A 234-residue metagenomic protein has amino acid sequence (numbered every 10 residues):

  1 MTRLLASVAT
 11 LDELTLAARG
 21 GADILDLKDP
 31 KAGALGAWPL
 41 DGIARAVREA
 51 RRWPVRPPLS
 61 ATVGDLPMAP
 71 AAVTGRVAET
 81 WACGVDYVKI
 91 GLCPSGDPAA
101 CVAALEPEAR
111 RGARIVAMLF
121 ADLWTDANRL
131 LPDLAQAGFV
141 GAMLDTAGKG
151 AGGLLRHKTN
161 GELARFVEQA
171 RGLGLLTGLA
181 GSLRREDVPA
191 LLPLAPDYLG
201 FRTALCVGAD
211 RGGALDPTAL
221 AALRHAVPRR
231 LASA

Functional and structural regions predicted by a protein language model:
T2-D23: N-terminal basic/disordered segments at the start of proteins
L16, E79, D133, A190-P193 (+1 more regions): Well-formed, non-transmembrane alpha-helical positions, independent of function
A17, A46, A142, L191: Conserved, mostly hydrophobic/aromatic
D23-G36, C83-D97, G141-A151, L194-L220: Glycine-rich phosphate-binding active-site loops on the catalytic face of alpha/beta enzymes
P30-V63: Glycine/small-residue-rich interface belts in oligomeric ring/scaffold proteins and their assembly partners
L40-A50, P98-E106, F201-A234: C-terminal helical cap(s) of enzyme catalytic domains, especially alpha/beta-barrels
W53-L176, E186: Conserved anion-binding
